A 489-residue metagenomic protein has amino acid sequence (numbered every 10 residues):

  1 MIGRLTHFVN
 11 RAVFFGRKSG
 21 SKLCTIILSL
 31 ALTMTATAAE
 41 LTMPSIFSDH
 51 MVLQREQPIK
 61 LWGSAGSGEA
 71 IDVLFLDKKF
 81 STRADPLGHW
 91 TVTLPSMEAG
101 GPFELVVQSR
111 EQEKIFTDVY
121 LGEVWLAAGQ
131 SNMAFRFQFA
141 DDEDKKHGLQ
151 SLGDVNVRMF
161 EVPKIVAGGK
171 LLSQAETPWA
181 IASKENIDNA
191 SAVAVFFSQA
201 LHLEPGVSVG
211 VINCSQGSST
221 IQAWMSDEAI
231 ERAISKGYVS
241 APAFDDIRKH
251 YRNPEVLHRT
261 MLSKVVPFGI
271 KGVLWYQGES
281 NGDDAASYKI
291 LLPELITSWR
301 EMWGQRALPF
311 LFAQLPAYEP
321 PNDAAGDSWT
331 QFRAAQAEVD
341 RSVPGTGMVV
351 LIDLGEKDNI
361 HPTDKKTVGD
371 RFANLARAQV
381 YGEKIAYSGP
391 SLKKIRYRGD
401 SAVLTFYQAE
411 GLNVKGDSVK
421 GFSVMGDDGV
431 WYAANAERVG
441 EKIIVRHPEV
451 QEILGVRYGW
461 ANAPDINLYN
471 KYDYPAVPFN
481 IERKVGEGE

Functional and structural regions predicted by a protein language model:
M1-S19: N-terminal secretory signal peptides that target proteins for export/translocation
F8, C24, A476-F479: Generic low-complexity segments that are intrinsically disordered, proline-rich and/or Lys/Arg-biased
K22-T35: Bacterial N-terminal signal peptides
A39-E489: Cell-envelope and extracellular/periplasmic
